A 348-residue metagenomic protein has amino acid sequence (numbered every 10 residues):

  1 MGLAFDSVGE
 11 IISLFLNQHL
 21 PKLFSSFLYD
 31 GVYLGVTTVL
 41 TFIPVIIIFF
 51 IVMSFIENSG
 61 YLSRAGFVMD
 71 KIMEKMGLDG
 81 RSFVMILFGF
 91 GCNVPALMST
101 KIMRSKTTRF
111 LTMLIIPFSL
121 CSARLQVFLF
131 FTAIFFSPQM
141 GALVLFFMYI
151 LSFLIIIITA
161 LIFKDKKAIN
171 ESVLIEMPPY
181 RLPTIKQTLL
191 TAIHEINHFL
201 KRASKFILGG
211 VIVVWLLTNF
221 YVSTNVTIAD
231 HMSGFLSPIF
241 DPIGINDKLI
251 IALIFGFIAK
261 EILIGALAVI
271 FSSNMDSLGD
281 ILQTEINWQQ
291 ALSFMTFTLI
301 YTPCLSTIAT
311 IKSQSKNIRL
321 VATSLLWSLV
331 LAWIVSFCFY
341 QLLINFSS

Functional and structural regions predicted by a protein language model:
M1-V32, V36, L97-L111, V211-L329 (+1 more regions): Extended, low-charge hydrophobic alpha-helical regions
S7, I11-Q18, S63-G91, A168-T191: Juxtamembrane inter-helical linkers in multi-pass membrane proteins
V36-L62, M69-A96, I207, F235-F271: Hydrophobic alpha-helical transmembrane segments of multi-pass integral membrane proteins, predominantly secondary
P44-I56, K75-I134, G256, K260 (+1 more regions): Transmembrane alpha-helix detector for multi-pass membrane proteins
F49, T112, I116, Q139-L151 (+6 more regions): Alpha-helical transmembrane segments of multi-pass inner-membrane proteins, especially transporters/permeases
F49-S54, T132-I134, M148-I162, I207-N219 (+2 more regions): Hydrophobic core segments of alpha-helical transmembrane domains in multi-pass membrane transport and ion-translocation
S122-V144, K164, S306-N317, C338-S348: Transmembrane helix-loop junctions at the membrane interface of multipass transporters and ion channels
S137, A168-I169, Y180-T227, H231-S237: Long hydrophobic segments that form regular secondary structure
